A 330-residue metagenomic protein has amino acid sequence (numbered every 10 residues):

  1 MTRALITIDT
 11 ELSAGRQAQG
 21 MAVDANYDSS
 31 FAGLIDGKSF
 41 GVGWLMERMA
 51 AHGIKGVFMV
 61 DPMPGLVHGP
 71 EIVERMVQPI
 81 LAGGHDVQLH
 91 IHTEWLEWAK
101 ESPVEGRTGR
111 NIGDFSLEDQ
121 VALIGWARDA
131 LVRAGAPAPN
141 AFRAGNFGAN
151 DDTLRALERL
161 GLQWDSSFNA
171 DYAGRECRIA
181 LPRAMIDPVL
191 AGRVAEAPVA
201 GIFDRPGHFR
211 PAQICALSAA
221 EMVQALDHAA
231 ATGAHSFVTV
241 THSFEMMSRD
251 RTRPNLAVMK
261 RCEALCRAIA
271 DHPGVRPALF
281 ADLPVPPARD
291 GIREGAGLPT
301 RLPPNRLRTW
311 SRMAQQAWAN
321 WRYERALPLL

Functional and structural regions predicted by a protein language model:
M1-G83: Active-site beta->alpha N-cap acidic-glycine motif
R3-T7, K55-V57, D86-Q88, P139-A141 (+3 more regions): Structural preference for beta-strand elements that scaffold enzyme active sites
D9, M49, H90, F142 (+4 more regions): Conserved, mostly hydrophobic/aromatic
N26-D36, M59-V67, G109-E118, N140 (+2 more regions): The substrate-binding groove and active-site-proximal loops of carbohydrate-active enzymes, especially glycoside
G33-F40, D61-V73, A99, R143-D151 (+3 more regions): Acidic-and-aromatic substrate-binding clefts and catalytic sites of carbohydrate-active enzymes
K55, M59-G148, V240-T241: Metal-dependent polysaccharide deacetylase catalytic core of the NodB/CE4 family, i.e., the active-site-bearing domain
R143-A234, T241: Active-site-adjacent pocket scaffolds in enzyme catalytic domains
P182, I214-L330: C-terminal domain-boundary segment and adjacent tail
